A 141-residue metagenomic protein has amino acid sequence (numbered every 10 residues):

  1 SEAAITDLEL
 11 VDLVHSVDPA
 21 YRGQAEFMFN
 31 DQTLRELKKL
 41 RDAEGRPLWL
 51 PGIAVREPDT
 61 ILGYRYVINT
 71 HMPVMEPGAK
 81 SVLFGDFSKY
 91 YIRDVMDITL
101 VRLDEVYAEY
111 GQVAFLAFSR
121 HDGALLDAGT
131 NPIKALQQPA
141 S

Functional and structural regions predicted by a protein language model:
S1-S141: Structured, hydrophobic secondary-structure cores that serve as assembly/anchoring elements
